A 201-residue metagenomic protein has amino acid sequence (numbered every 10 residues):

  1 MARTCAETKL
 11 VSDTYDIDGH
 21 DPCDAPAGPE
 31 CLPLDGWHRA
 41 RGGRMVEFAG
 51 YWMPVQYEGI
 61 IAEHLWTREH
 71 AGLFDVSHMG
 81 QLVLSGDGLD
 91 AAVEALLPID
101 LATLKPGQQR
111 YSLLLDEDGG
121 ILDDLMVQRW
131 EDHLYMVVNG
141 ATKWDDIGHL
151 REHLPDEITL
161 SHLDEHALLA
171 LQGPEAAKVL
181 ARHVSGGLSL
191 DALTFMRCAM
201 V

Functional and structural regions predicted by a protein language model:
M1-V201: Basic, glycine/lysine-rich polyanion-binding surfaces/domains
